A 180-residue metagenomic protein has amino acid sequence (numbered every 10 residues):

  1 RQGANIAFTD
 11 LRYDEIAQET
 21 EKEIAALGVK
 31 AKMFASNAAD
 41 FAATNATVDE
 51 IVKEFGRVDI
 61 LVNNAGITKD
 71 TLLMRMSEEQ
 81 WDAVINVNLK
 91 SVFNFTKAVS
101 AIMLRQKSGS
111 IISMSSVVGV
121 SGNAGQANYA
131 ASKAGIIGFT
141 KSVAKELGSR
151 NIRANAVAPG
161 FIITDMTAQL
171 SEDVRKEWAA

Functional and structural regions predicted by a protein language model:
A4-E19: Conserved glycine-rich Rossmann-like NAD(P)H-binding loop of the short-chain dehydrogenase/reductase
D14, A35-T47, E78: The beta1-alpha1 cofactor-binding region of Rossmann-like NAD(H)/NADP(H)-dependent oxidoreductases
L72-L73, Q80-I85, T167, R175-W178: Substrate-binding pocket helix/loop in short-chain dehydrogenase/reductase
M74, S121-A127, S149-R150: Active-site loop immediately N-terminal to the catalytic Tyr-X3-Lys motif of short-chain dehydrogenase/reductase
T96, S132, T140: Active-site helix of classical SDR
A101, K145-S149: Alpha-helical segment proximal to the catalytic Tyr-Lys
S116: Residue(s) in the substrate-gating loop at a strand-loop-helix junction that position the organic substrate next
